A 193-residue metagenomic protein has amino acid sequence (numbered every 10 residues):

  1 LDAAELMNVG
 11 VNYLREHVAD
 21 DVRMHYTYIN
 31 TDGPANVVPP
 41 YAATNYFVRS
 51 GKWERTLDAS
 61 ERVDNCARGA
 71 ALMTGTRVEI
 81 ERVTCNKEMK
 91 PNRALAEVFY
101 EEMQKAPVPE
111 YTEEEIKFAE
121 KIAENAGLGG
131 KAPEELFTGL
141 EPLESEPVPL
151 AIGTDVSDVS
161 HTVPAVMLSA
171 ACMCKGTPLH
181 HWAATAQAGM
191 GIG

Functional and structural regions predicted by a protein language model:
L1-N125: Midchain, well-structured core segments that form catalytic/ion-binding scaffolds
K117-G193: Zn-dependent metallopeptidase/amidohydrolase metal-coordination segment
